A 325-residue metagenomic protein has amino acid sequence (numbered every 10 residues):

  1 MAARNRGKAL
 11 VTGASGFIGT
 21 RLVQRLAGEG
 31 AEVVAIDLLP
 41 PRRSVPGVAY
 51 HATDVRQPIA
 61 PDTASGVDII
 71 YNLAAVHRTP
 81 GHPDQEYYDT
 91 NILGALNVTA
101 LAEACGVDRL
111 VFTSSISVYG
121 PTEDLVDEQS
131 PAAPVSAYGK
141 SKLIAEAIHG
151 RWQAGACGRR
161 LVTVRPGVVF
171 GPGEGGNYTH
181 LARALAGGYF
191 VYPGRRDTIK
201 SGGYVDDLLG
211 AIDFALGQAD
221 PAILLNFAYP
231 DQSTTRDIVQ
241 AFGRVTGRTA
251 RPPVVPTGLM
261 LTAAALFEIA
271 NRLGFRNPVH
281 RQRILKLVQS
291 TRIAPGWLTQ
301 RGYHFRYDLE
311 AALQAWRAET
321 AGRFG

Functional and structural regions predicted by a protein language model:
A9-E29: N-terminal Rossmann NAD(P)H-binding glycine-rich loop of SDR-like oxidoreductase domains
T53-L93, L101, Y119: NAD(P)H-binding glycine-rich loop region in Rossmannoid oxidoreductase-like domains and their noncatalytic homologs
N97-A137, C157, V162: Conserved Rossmann-fold NAD(P)-dependent oxidoreductase catalytic core, especially the SDR/UDP-sugar
E146-P172: Conserved beta-loop-beta element that borders a ligand/cofactor-binding pocket
E174-H180, G194-L216, A222-N226: Substrate-positioning beta->alpha
V205, Q240, A263-H304: Conserved C-terminal active-site "lid" loop/helix of NAD(P)H-dependent oxidoreductases that clamps the redox cofactor
A215-V279, Q314-G325: Mid/C-terminal beta-alpha module of Rossmann-like enzyme folds, strongest in SDR-family dehydrogenases/epimerases
I293-Q300, H304-G325: Amphipathic terminal alpha-helices
